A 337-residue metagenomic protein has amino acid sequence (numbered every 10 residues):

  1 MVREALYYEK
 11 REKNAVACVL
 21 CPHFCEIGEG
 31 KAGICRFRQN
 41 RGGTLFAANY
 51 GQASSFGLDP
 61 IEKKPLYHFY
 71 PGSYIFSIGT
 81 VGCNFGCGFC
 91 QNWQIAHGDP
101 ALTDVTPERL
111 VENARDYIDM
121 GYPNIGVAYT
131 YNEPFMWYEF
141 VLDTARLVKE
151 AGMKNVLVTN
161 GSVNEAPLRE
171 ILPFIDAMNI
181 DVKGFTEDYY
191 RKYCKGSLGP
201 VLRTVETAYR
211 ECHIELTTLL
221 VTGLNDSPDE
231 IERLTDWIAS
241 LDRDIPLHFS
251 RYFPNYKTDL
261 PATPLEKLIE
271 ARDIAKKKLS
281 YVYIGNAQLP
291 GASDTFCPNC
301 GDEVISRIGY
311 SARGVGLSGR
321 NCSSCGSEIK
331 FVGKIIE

Functional and structural regions predicted by a protein language model:
M1-E29, L224-E337: Auxiliary Fe-S-binding modules of radical SAM enzymes
M1-S73: Flexible, acidic/Gly-rich N-terminal and inter-domain linker regions that tether and position cofactor-handling modules
P22, R36-Q39, N84, Q91 (+2 more regions): Cys/His-coordinated zinc-binding microdomains
N40-A177, E337: Conserved Radical SAM active-site core
A96, Y131-M136, S162-L168, M178-C194 (+2 more regions): Conserved radical SAM core fold
R109-E112, E139-E150, A166, E170-P173 (+3 more regions): Alpha-helical scaffolding segments of alpha/beta enzyme cores, especially the outer helices of TIM-barrel or partial
D119-D143, L147, T186-L202, T218-R233 (+1 more regions): Conserved glycine-rich "GG(E/T)P / GGGxP" loop and the immediately following alpha-helix in the radical SAM core
N124-A128, K154-V156, A177-N179, H213-E215 (+2 more regions): Structural preference for beta-strand elements that scaffold enzyme active sites
